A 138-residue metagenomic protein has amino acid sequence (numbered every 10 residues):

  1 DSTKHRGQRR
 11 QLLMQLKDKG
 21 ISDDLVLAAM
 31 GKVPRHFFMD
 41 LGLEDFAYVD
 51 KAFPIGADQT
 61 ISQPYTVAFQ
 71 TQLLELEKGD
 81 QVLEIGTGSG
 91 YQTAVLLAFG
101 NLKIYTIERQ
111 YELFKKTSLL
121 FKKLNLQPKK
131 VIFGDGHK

Functional and structural regions predicted by a protein language model:
D1-G42: N-terminal auxiliary segments of SAM/dcSAM-dependent transferases
K4, D58-S62, R109: Extracytoplasmic/periplasmic, Sec-exported soluble proteins
R10-Q11, Y65, G90: A generic alpha-helix surface/boundary motif
I21, H36-L43, A47, A52-T71 (+1 more regions): Conserved SAM-binding loop and adjacent beta-strand
L25, Y65, A94: Active-site phosphate/pyrophosphate-handling residues
E75-K138: Conserved nucleotide-cofactor-binding alpha/beta core module
